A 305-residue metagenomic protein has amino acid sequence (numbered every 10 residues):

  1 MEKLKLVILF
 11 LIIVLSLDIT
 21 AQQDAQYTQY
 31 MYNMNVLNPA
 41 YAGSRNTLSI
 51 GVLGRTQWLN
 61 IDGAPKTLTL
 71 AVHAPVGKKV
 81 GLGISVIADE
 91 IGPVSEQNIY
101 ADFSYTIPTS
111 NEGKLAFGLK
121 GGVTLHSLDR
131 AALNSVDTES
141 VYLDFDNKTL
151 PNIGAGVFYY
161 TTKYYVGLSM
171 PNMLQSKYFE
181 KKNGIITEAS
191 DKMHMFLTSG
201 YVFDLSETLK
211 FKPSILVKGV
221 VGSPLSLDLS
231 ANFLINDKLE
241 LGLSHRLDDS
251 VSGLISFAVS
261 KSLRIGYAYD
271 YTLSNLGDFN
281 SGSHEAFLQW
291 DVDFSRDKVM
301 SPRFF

Functional and structural regions predicted by a protein language model:
M1, A21-Q22: Absolute protein N-terminus
M1-L6, T109-N111: Positively charged n-region of N-terminal signal peptides that target proteins for export
K5-I8, A116: Alpha-helical transmembrane segments of integral membrane proteins
V7-D18: Bacterial N-terminal signal peptides
Q22-F305: Subset of outer-membrane beta-barrel
